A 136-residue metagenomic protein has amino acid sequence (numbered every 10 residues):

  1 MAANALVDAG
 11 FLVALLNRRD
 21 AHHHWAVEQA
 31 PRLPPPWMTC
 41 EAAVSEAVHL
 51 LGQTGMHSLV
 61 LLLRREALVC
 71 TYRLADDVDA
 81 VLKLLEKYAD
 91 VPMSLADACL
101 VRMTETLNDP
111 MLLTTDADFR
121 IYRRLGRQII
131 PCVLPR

Functional and structural regions predicted by a protein language model:
M1-D20: Metal-dependent nucleic-acid phosphoesterase active-site entry motif
A2-A5, H24-P92, R102, T106-L113 (+1 more regions): PIN-domain endoribonuclease scaffold, especially VapC-family toxins
A9, E41, D97-A98: Conserved glycosyltransferase catalytic-site signature
F11, L100, F119: Short, glycine/acidic-enriched loop or turn micro-motifs at the edges of active sites
